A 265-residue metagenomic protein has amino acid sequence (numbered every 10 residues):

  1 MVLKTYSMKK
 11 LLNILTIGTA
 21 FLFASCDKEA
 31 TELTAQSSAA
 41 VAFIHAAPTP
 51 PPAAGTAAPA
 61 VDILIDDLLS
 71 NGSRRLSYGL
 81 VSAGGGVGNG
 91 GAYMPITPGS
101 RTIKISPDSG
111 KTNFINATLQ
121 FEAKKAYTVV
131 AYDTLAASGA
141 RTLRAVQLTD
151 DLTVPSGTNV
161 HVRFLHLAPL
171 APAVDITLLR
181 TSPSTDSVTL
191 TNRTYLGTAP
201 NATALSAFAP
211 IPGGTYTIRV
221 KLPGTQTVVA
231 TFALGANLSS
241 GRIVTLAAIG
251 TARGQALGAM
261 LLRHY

Functional and structural regions predicted by a protein language model:
M1-S25: Sec-dependent bacterial lipoprotein signal peptides
C26-Y265: Intrinsically disordered, low-complexity polar regions and short flexible loop motifs
